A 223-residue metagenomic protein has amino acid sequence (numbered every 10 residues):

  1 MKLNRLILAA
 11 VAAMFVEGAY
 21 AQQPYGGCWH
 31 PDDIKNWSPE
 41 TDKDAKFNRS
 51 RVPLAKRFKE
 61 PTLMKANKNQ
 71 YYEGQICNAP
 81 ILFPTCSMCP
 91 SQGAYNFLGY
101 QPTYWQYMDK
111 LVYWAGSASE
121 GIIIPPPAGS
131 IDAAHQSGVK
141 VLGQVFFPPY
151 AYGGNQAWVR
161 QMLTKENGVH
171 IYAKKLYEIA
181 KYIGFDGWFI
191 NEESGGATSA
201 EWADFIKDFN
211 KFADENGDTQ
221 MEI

Functional and structural regions predicted by a protein language model:
M1-Q22: Bacterial Sec-dependent N-terminal signal peptides
R5, R49-R51, R57, K140 (+1 more regions): Arginine residue identity/basic-tract feature
I7, Y20-A21, N36, F47 (+2 more regions): Low-complexity, compositionally biased segments
A10-V11, W37, P149: Amphipathic, positively biased hydrophobic alpha-helical segments used for protein targeting and membrane insertion
E17, Y25-G26, N216: Feature targets compositionally biased, intrinsically disordered low-complexity regions with long contiguous runs
A21-Y95, G99-Q101, W105: N-terminal module-boundary/linker segments of secreted carbohydrate-active enzymes
K68-I223: Chitinase-like catalytic core of GlcNAc-active glycosidases
